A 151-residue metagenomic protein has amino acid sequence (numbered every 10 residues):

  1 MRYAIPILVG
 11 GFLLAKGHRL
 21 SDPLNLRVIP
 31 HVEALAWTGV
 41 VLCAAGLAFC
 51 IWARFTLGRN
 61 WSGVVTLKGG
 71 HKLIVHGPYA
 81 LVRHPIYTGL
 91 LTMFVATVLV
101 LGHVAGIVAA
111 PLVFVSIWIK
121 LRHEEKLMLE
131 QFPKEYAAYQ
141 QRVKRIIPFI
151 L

Functional and structural regions predicted by a protein language model:
M1-G69, V75, T92-L151: Membrane-anchoring alpha-helices and their flanking helix-loop junctions
H71-V82, I86-Y87: Solvent-exposed interhelical
